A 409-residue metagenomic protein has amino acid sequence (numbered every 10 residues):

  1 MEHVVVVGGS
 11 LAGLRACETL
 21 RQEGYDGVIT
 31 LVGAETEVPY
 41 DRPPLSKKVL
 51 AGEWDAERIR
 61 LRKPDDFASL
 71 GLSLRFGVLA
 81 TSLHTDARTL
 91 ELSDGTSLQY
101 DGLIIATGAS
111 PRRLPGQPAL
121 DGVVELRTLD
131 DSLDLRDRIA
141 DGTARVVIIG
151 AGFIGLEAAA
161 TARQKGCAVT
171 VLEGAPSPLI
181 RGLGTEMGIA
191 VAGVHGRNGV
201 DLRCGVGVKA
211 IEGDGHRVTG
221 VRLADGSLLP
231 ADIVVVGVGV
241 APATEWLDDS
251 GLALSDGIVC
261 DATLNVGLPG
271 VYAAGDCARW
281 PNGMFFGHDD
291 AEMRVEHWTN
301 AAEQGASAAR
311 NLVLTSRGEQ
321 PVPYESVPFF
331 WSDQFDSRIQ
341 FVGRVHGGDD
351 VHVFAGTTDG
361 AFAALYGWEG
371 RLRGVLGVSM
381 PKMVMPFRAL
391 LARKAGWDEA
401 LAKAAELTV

Functional and structural regions predicted by a protein language model:
M1-V5, R60-I149, R222-A224, V235-G237 (+2 more regions): FAD-binding core/adjacent interface of flavoenzyme oxidoreductases
E2, Q22, C277-P381: Mid-to-C-terminal Rossmann-like scaffold of FAD/NAD(P)H-dependent oxidoreductases
E2-H3, T219, D225-A253, F335-V409: C-terminal catalytic lobe of FAD-dependent flavoproteins
E2-S73, A159-G182, P386: Beta1-alpha1 glycine-rich phosphate/pyrophosphate-binding loop at the start of Rossmann-like nucleotide-binding domains
G8, G33, G150, E173 (+3 more regions): Short beta-strand/turn micro-motifs composed of small residues that flank or help shape donor/cofactor-binding pockets
G8-L11, A34, R127-T128, I149-I154: Glycine-rich Rossmann-fold phosphate-binding loop(s) that bind the pyrophosphate of adenine dinucleotide cofactors
D26, L74-L92, L98, K165-A262: A Rossmann-like FAD-binding core segment of flavoenzymes
D121-G142, G213-R222, S227-S307: FAD-site-proximal beta/loop scaffold in flavoenzymes
